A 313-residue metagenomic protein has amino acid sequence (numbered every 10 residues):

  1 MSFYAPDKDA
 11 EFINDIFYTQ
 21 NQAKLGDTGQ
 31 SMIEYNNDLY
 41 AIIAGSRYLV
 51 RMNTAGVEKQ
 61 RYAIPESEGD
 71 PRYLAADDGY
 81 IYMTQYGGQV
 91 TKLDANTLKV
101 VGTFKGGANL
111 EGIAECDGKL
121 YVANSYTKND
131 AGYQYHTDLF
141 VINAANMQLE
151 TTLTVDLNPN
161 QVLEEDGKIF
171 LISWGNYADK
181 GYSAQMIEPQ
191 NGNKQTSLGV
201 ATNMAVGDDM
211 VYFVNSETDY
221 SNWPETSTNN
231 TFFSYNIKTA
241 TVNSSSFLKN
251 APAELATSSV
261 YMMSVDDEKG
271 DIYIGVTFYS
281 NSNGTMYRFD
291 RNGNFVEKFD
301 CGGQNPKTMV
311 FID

Functional and structural regions predicted by a protein language model:
S2-D313: Predominantly soluble domains enriched in secretory-pathway, periplasmic, or organellar proteins
